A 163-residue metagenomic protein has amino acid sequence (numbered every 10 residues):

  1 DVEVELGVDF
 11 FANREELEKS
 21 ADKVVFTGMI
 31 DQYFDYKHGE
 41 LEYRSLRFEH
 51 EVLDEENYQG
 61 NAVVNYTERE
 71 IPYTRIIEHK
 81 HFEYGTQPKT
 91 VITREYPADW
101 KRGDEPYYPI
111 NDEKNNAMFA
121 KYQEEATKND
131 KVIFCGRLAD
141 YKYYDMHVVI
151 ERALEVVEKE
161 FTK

Functional and structural regions predicted by a protein language model:
D1-K37: Helical element adjacent to the flavin cofactor pocket in flavoenzyme catalytic cores
A21, Y33-K163: C-terminal segments that line or cap access tunnels to active or ligand-binding sites in enzymes and enzyme-associated
